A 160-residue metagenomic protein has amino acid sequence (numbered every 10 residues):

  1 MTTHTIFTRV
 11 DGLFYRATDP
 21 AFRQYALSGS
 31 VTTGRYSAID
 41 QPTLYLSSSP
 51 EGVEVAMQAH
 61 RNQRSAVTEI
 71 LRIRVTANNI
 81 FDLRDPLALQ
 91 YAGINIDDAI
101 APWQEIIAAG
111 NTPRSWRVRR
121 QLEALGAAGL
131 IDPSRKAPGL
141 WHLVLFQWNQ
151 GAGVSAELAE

Functional and structural regions predicted by a protein language model:
M1-G29, Y36-I39, N62-E160: Active-site and NAD+-binding cores of ADP-ribose-processing enzymes
R35-R64: Extended catalytic/binding region for NAD+/ADP-ribose chemistry, centered on the ART fold
